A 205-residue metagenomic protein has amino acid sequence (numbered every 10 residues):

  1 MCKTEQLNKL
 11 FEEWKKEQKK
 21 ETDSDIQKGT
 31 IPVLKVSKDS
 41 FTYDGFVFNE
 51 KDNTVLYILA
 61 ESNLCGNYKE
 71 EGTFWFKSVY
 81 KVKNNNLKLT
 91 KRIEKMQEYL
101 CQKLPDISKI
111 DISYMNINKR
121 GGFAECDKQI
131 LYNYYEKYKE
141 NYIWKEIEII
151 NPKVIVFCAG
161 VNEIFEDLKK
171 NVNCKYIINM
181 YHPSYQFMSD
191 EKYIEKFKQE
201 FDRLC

Functional and structural regions predicted by a protein language model:
M1-I26, K128-W144, N162-C205: C-terminal capping/extension of enzyme domains
M1-L89, Y142, E146, D167-V172: Active-site and ligand/interface coordination hotspots across diverse enzymes and nucleic-acid-associated assemblies
N53, P152-K153, V172-I177: A short helix->loop->beta-strand "cap" motif at the edges of active sites that frequently abuts
N53-I58, G66-Y135, E200: Mobile, glycine- and charge-enriched loop segments and immediately flanking short secondary-structure elements within
L56-Y57, Y114, V154-V156, N179: Structural recognition of the beta-strand scaffold that forms the well-ordered cores of secreted hydrolase catalytic
A60-C65, N118-G122, G160-I164, H182-Q186: Short, solvent-exposed loop/turn segments at secondary-structure junctions
E140-C158: Proline-aspartate-enriched helix->loop->beta-strand connector
